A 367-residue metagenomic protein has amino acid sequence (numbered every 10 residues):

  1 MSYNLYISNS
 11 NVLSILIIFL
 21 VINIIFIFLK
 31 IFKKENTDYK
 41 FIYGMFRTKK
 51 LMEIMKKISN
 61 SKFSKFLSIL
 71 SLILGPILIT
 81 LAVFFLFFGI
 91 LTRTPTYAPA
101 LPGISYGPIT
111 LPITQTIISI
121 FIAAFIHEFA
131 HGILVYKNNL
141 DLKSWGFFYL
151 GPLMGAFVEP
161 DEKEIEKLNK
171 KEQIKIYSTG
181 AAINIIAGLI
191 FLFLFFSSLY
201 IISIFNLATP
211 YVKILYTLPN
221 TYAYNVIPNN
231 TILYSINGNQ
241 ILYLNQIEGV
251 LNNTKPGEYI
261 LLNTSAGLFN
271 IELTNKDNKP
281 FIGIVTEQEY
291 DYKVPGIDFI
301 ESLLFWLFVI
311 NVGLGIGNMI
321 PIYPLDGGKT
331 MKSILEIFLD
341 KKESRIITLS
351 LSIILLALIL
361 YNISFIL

Functional and structural regions predicted by a protein language model:
M1-L367: Hydrophobic transmembrane alpha-helices and their immediate loop junctions in multi-pass integral membrane proteins
